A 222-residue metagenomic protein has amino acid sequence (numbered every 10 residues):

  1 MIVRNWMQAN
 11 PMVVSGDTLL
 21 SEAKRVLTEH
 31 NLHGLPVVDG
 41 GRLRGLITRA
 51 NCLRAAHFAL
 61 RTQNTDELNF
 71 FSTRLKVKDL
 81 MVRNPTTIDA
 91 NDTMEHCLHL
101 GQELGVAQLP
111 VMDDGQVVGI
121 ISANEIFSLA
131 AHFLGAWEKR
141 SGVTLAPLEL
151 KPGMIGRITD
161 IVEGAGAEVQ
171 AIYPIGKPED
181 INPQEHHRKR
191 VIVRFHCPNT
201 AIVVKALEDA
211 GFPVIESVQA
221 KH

Functional and structural regions predicted by a protein language model:
M1-N10, T48-T86, T93-Q102, I120-E185 (+2 more regions): Tandem CBS (Bateman) regulatory domains
V14-D17, A90: A short beta-loop-alpha structural element at the N-terminal edge of CoA-dependent acyl/N-acetyltransferase catalytic
T18-R25, E95-L98: Short, basic/aromatic recognition patches
L27-H30, L35-N51, G101, L109-N124: A glycine-centered beta-loop-beta connector
H33, T86, A107, E168 (+1 more regions): Residue-level detector of anion-binding/catalytic polar loops
L43, G176-Q184, V218-H222: Short proline/glycine- and acidic-rich turn/helix-capping motifs at secondary-structure junctions
Q170-Y173, V204-H222: Conserved short beta-strand edge segments in small beta-sheet-based binding/regulatory domains
H196: Glycine-rich phosphate-binding loops of nucleotide-dependent enzymes
